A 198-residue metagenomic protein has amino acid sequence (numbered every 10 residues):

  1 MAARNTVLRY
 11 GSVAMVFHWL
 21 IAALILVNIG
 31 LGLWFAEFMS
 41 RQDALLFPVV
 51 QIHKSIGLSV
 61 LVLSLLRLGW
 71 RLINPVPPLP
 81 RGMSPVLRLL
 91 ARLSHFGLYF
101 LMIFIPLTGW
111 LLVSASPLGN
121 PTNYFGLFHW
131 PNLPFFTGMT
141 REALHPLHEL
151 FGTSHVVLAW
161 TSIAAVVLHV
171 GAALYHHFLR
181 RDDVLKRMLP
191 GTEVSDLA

Functional and structural regions predicted by a protein language model:
M1-A198: Membrane-embedded alpha-helical bundles that constitute the cytochrome b-like, heme-associated redox core of multi-pass
